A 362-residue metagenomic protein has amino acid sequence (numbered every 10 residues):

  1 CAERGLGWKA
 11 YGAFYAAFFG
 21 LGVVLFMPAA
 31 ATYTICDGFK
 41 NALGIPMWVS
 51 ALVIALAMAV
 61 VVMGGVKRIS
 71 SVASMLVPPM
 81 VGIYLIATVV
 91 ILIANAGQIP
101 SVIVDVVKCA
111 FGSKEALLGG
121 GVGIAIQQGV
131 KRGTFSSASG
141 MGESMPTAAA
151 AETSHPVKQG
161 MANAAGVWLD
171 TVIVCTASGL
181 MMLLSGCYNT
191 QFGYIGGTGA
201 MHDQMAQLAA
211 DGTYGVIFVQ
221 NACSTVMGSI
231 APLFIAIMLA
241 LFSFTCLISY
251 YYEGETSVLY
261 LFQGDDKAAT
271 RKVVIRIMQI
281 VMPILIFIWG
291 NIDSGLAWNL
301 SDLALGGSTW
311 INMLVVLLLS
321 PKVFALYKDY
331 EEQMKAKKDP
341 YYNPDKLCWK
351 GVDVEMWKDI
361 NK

Functional and structural regions predicted by a protein language model:
C1-L6, F192-V226, T256-D266, K328-K338: Flexible loop linkers connecting adjacent transmembrane helices in multi-pass alpha-helical membrane transporters
E3-V62, M238-I248, D266-A269: Helix-loop-helix module between adjacent transmembrane segments
W8-G22, L52-V53, K114-S136, I173-C175 (+2 more regions): Select transmembrane alpha-helical segments in multipass membrane proteins
F19-G20, V61, G133-P156, G160-V167 (+1 more regions): Helix-loop junctions at the membrane interface of multi-pass solute transporters
T34-F39, P46-N95, I99-V107, Y250 (+2 more regions): Membrane-interface loop-to-helix entry segments
K67, S71-S74, P79-S144, A149 (+1 more regions): Membrane-embedded translocation segments of transport machinery
T88-D105, A151, A165, L169-G215: Extracellular/periplasmic helix-exit of transmembrane alpha-helices
V274-K328, P340-K362: A generic transmembrane alpha-helix motif of multi-pass inner-membrane proteins
